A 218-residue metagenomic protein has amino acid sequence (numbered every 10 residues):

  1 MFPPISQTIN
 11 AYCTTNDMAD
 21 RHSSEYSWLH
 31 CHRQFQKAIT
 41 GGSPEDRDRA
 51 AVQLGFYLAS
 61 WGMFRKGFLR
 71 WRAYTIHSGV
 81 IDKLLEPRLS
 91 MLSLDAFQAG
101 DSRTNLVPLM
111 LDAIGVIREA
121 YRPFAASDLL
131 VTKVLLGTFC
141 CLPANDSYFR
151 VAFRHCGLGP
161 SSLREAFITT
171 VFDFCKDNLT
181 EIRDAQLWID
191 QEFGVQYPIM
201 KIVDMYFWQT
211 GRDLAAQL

Functional and structural regions predicted by a protein language model:
M1-R122, C140-L218: An N-terminal alpha-helical hairpin/helix-loop-helix interaction module that forms a charged, gly/pro-flexible surface
R118-G137: Helix-hairpin-helix
